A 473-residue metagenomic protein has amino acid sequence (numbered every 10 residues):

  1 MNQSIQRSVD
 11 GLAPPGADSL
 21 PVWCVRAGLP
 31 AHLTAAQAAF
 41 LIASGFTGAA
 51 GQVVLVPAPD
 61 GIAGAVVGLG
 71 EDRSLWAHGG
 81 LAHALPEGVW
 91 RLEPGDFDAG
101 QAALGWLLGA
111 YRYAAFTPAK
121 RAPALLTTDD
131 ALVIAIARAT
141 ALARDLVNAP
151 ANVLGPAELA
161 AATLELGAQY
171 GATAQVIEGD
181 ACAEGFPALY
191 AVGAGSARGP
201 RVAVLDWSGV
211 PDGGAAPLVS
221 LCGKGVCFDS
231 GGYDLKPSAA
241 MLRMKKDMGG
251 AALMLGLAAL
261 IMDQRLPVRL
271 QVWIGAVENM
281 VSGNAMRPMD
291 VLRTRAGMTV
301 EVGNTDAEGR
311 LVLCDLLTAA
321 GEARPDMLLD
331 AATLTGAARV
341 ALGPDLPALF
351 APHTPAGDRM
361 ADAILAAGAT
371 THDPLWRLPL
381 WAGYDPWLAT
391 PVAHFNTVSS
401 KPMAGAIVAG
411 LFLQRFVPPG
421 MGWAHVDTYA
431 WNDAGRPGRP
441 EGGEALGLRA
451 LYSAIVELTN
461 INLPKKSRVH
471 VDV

Functional and structural regions predicted by a protein language model:
M1-G225, K466-V473: Short amphipathic alpha-helical segment within the helicase RecA-like ATPase core that mediates nucleic-acid
A160-V473: A generic structural signal for tightly packed, nonpolar segments enriched in small/aliphatic residues
